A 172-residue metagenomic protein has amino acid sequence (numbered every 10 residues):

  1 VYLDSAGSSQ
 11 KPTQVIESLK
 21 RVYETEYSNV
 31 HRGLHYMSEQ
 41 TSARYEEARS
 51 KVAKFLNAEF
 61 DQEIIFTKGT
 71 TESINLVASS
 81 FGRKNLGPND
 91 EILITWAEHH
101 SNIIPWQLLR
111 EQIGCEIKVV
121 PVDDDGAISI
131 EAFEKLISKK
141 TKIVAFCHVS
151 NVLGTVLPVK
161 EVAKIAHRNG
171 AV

Functional and structural regions predicted by a protein language model:
V1-V172: Pyridoxal 5′-phosphate
